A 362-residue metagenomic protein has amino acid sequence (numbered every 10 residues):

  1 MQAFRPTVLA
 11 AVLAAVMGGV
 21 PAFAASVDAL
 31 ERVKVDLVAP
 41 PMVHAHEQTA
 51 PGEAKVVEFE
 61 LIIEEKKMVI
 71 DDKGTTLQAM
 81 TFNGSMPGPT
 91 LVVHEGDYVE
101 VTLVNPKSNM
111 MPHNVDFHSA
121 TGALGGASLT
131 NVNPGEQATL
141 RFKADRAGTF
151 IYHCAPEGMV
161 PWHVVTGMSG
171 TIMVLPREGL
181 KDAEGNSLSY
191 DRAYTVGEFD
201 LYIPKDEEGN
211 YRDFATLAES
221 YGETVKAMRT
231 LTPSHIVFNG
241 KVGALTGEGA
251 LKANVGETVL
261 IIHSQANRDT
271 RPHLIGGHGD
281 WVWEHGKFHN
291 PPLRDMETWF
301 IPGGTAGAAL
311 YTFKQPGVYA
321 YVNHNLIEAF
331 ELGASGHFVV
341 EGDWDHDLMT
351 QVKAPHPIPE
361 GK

Functional and structural regions predicted by a protein language model:
M1-L9: Bacterial N-terminal signal peptides that target proteins for export
Q2, L13, A24-K362: Copper-binding active sites and cupredoxin-like electron-transfer domains, recognizing His/Cys-rich ligand loops
A10-G19: Bacterial N-terminal signal peptides
